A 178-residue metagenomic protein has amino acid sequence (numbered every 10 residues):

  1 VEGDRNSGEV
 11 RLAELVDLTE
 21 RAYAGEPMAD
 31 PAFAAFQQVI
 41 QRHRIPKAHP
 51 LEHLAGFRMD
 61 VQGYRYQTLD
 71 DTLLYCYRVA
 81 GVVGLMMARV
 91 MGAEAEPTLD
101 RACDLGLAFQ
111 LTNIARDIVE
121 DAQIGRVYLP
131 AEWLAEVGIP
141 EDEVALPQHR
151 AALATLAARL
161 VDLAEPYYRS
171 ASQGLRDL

Functional and structural regions predicted by a protein language model:
V1-L175: Acidic catalytic motifs of isoprenoid enzymes
L178: Active-site/pore-lining binding-face segments in mid-to-C-terminal subdomains
